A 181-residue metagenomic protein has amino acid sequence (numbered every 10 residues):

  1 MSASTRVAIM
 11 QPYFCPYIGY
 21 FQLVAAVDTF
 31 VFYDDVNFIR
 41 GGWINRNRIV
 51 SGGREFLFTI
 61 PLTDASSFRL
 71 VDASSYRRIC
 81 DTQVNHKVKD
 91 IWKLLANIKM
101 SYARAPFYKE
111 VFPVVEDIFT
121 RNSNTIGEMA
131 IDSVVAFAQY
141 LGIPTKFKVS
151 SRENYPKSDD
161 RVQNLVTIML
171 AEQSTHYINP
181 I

Functional and structural regions predicted by a protein language model:
M1-I181: Residues lining hydrophobic/aromatic ligand-binding pockets adjacent to catalytic sites
